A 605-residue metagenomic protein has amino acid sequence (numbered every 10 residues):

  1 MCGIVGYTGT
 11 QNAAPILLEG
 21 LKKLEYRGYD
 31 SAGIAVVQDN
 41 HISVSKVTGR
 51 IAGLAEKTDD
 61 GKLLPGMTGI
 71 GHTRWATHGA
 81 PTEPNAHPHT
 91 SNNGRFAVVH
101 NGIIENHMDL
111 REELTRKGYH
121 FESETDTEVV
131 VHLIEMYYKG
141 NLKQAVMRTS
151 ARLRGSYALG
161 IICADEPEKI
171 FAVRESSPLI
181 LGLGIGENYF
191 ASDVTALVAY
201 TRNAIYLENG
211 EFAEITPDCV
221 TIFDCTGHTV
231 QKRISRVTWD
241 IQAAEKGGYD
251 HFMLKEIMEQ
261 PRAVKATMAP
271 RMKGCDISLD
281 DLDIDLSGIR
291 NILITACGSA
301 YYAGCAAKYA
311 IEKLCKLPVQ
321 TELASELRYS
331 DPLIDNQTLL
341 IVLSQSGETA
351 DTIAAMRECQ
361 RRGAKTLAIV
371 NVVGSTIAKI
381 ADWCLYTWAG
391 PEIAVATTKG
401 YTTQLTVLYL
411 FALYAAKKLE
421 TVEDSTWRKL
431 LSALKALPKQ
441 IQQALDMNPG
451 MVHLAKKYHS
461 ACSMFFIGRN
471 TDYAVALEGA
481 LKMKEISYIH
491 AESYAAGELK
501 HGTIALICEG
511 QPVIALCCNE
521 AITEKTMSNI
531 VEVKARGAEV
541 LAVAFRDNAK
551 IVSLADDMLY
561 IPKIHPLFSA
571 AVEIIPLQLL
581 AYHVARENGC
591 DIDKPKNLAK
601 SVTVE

Functional and structural regions predicted by a protein language model:
M1-K246, D250-H251, R262-R290, Y302 (+4 more regions): Conserved short alpha-helical segments that host acidic/polar catalytic motifs at enzyme active sites
I4, V36, V98, I161 (+8 more regions): Structural beta-sheet core signal
M67, G71-P84, T267-I284, A307-L343 (+2 more regions): Glycine-rich oxoanion-binding loops at beta->alpha junctions
P88-T90, F171-A172, A204-I205, F212-E214 (+12 more regions): Replace "in large, NTP-powered and nucleic-acid-processing enzymes" with "in large, NTP-powered factors and other
S156-E187, L454, H459-E485, E520-I522 (+1 more regions): Acidic/histidine-rich
Q260-V264, M268-L293, W383-P512, I522 (+1 more regions): Active-site phosphate/pyrophosphate-binding segments
S287-K429, A433-A436, L516-L559, L580 (+1 more regions): Glycine-rich phosphate-binding loops that contact phosphosugars or nucleotide phosphates
E539, V552-L554, Y560, I564-E605: Generic C-terminus detector
